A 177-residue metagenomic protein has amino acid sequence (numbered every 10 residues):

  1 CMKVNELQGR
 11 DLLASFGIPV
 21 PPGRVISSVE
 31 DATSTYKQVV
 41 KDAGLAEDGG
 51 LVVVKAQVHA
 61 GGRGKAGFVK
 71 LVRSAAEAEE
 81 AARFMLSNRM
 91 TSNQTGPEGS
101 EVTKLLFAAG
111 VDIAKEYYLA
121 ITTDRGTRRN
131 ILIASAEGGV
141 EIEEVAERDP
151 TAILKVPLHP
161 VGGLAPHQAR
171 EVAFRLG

Functional and structural regions predicted by a protein language model:
M2-G50: A conserved helix-loop-beta module that forms one wall/lid of the active-site cleft in ATP-utilizing catalytic domains
E6-A14, G44-G64, S92-I113, L119: ATP-grasp fold ATP-binding core
V20-G23, V54-A81, Y118, E141-I142 (+1 more regions): Glycine-rich phosphate-binding loop of ATP-grasp-fold ATP-dependent ligases
I26, K70-S74, T122, I133-A134: Short beta-strand-to-turn element immediately C-terminal to the catalytic PLP-Schiff-base lysine in fold type I
V29, T33-K37, E79-L86, A173: A generic alpha-helix structural signal
K41-V53, L71-S92, G138-E141, P150: Active-site cofactor/substrate anionic-group-binding motifs, chiefly glycine- and Lys/Arg-rich phosphate-binding loops
T95-V161: Hydrophobic alpha-helical hairpins/lids featuring a short glycine-rich hinge
P157-G177: Glycine-rich, mobile lid/loop segments that gate access to catalytic sites or pores
